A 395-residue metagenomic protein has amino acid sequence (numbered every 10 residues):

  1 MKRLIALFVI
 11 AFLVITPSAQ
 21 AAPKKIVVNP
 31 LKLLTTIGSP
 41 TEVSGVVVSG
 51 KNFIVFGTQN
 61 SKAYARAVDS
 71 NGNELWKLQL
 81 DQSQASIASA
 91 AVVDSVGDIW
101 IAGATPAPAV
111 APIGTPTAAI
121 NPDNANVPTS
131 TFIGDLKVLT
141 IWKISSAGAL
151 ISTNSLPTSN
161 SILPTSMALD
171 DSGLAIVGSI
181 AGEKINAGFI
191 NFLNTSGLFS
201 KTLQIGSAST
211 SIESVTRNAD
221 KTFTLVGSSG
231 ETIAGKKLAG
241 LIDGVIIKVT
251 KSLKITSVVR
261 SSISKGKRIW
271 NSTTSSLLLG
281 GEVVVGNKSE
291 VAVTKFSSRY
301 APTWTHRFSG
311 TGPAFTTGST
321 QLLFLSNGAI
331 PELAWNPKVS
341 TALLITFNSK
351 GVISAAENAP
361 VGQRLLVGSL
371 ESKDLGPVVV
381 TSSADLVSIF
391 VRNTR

Functional and structural regions predicted by a protein language model:
M1-L4: Positively charged n-region of N-terminal signal peptides that target proteins for export
L7-T16: Bacterial N-terminal signal peptides
Q20-R395: A sequence-level/structural motif corresponding to short, flexible coil/turn segments enriched in small polar residues
